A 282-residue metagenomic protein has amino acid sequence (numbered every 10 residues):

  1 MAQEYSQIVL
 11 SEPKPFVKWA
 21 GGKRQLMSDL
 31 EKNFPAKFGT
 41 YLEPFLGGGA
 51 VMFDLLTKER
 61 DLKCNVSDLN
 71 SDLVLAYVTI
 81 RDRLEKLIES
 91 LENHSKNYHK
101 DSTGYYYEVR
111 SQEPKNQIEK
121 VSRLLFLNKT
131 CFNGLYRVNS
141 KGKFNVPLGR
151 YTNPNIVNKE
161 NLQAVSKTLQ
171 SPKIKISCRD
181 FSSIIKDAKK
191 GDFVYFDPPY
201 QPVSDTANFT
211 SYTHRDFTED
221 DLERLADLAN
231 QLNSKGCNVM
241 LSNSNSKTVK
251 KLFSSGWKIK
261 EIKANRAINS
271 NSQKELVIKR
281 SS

Functional and structural regions predicted by a protein language model:
M1-N65, L69, S182-A188, D192-F193 (+2 more regions): Class I S-adenosyl-L-methionine
A2-M27, K32, A36, R81-Y195 (+3 more regions): SAM-dependent nucleic-acid methyltransferase catalytic core
V74: Short alpha-helix immediately C-terminal to the canonical SAM-binding loop
Y77: Conserved SAM-binding loop
